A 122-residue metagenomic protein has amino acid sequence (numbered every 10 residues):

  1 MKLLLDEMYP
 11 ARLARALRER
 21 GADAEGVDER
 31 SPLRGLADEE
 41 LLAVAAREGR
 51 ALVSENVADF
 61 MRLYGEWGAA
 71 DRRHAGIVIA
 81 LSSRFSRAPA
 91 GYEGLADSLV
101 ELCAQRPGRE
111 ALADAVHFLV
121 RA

Functional and structural regions predicted by a protein language model:
M1-E7, A11, R18-E19, E39-L42 (+1 more regions): Acidic, PIN/NYN-like endoribonuclease modules and their adjacent C-terminal/linker elements
L4, A51-E55: Acidic beta-strand-to-loop metal/phosphate-binding motif
R20, L33-R34, R47, G65: Long, hydrophilic "mature protein body" segments
D23-L36: Conserved BB-loop
P32, D59-F60: Positions that flank functional sites
L36-R50: Acidic, metal-associated active-site segment
